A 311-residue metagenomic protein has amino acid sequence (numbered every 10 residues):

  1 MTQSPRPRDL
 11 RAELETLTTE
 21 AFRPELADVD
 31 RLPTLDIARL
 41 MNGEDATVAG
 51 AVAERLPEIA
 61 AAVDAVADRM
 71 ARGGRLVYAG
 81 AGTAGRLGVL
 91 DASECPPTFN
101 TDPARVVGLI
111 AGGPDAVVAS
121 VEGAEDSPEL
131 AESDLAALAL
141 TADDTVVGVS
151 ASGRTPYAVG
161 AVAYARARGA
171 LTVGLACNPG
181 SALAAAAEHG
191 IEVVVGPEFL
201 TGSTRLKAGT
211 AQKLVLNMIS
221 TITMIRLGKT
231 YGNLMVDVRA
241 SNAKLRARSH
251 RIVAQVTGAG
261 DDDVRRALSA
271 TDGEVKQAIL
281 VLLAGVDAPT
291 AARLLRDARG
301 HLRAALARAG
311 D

Functional and structural regions predicted by a protein language model:
M1-A51, R55: Cofactor-/ligand-binding subdomain signature composed of acidic, glycine-rich, tryptophan-containing flexible loops
E20, L40-V48, V107-A119, Y231 (+1 more regions): Gly-rich Lys/Arg/Thr-decorated short loops/hinges at beta-loop-alpha junctions or inter-strand turns that position
G50, P57, A119, A208 (+1 more regions): Active-site pocket-shaping loop/turn-to-helix segments
E54-R69: A short, well-structured juxtamembrane/interface segment
A71-R75: Membrane-interface helix starts
L76-M218, T223-L227: Glycine-rich phosphate-binding loops that contact phosphosugars or nucleotide phosphates
T223-D311: Short, amphipathic alpha-helical interaction segments embedded in low-complexity terminal/linker regions of eukaryotic
